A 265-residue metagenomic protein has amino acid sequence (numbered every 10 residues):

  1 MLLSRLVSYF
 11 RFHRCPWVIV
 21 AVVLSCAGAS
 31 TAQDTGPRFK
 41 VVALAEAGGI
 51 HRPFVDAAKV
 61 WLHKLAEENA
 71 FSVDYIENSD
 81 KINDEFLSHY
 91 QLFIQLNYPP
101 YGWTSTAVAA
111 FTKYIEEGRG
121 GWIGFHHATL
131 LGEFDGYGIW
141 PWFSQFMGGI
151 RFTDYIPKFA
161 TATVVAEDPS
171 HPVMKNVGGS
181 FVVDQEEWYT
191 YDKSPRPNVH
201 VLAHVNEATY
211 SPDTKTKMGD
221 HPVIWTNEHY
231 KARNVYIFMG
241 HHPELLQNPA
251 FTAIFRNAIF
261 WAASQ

Functional and structural regions predicted by a protein language model:
M1-F12: N-terminal secretory signal peptides that target proteins for export/translocation
H13-C26: Bacterial N-terminal signal peptides
S30-A32: Boundary at the C-terminal end of the N-terminal hydrophobic targeting segment
D34-F39, A45, P53-D56, K64-F71 (+3 more regions): Extracellular ligand-binding/catalytic regions of CAZymes and related secreted enzymes and adhesion modules
D34-G36, K40-L131: Helical hinge/lid and interdomain linker segments adjacent to catalytic or ligand-binding clefts that mediate domain
G49, F159-T161, G178, H241-N248: Active-site rim elements
Y101-N176: A glycine-rich, often tryptophan-bearing local segment used as a flexible ligand/cofactor-contacting loop or short
F152-K231: Catalytic beta-strand/loop cores that center a nucleophilic Ser/Cys/Thr and support acyl-enzyme chemistry
